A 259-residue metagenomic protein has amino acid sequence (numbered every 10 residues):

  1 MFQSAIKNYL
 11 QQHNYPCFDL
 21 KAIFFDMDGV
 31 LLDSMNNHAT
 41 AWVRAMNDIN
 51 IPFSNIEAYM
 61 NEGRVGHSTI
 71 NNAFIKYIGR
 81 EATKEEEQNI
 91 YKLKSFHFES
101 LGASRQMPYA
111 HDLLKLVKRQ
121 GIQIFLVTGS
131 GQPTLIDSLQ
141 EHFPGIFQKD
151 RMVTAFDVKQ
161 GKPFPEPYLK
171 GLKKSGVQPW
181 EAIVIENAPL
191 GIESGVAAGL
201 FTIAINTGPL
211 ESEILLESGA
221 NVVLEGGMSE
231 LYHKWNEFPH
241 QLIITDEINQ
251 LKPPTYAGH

Functional and structural regions predicted by a protein language model:
M1-L20, K115, G131-H259: Asp-based, Mg2+/Mn2+-dependent phosphohydrolase catalytic module
F2-E57: Active-site neighborhood of HAD-like aspartate-dependent phosphohydrolases
Q12-N14, D19, E99-L126: Short, acidic loop-to-helix structural element flanking the phosphoryl-transfer center in phosphate-processing enzymes
V30, T128-S130: Conserved phosphate-coupling serine/threonine residues in phosphotransfer and NTP-handling enzymes
A39, V43, H67-N71, Y91 (+2 more regions): An amphipathic alpha-helix signature
N47, K118, V196: Anion (oxyanion) recognition and catalysis
D48-I51, I78-A82, F143-Q148, G176-V177: Short helix-capping segments at alpha-helix termini
E62-F98, P108, L116: A metal-dependent, Asp-based hydrolase signature
